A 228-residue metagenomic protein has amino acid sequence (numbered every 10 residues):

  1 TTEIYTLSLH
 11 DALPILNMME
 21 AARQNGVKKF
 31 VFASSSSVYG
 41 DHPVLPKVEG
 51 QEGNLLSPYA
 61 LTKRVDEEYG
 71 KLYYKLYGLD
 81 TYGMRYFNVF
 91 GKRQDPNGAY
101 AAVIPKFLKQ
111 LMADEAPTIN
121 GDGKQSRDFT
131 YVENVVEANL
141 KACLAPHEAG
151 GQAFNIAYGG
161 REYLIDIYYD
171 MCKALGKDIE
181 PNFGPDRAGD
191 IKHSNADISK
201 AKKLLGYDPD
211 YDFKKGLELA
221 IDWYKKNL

Functional and structural regions predicted by a protein language model:
T1-L13, L164-I167: Short, small-residue-biased leader/transition segments that mark boundaries at the very start of proteins
L7-V89, C143, P209-Y211, N227: N-terminal Rossmann-like NAD(P)+-binding domain of SDR-like oxidoreductases, especially those catalyzing
N17, Q94-D95, Q125-R127: Heptad-repeat alpha-helical coiled-coil signaling segments
Q51, L55-E67, G98-P105, D128-F129 (+1 more regions): Short-chain dehydrogenase/reductase
V65, Y69, Y73, V103 (+3 more regions): Hydrophobic alpha-helix immediately C-terminal to the catalytic Tyr-X-X-X-Lys motif of short-chain
L111-L228: C-terminal substrate-binding subdomain of Rossmann-fold SDR/epimerase-dehydratase oxidoreductases
